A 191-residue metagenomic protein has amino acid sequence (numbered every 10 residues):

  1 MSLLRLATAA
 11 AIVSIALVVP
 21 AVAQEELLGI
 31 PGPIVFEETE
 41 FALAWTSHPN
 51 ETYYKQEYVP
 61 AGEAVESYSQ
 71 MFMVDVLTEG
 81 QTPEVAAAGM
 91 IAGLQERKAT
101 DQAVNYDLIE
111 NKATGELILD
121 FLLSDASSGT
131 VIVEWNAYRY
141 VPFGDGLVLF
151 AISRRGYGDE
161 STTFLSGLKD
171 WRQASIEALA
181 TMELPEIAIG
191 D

Functional and structural regions predicted by a protein language model:
M1-L6: Positively charged n-region of N-terminal signal peptides that target proteins for export
A7-V18: Bacterial N-terminal signal peptides
V19-A23: Sec/Tat signal peptide C-region and signal peptidase I cleavage site
Q24-E40: Short N-terminal segments immediately surrounding and downstream of signal-peptide cleavage
T39-E79: Secretory pathway targeting signatures of secreted, lumenal, and periplasmic proteins
Y68-I109: Mid-chain, structured segments of secreted extracytoplasmic proteins
E96-R139: Signature of long, low-cysteine stretches enriched in small and polar/charged residues
L149-D191: Surface-exposed amphipathic alpha-helical segments
